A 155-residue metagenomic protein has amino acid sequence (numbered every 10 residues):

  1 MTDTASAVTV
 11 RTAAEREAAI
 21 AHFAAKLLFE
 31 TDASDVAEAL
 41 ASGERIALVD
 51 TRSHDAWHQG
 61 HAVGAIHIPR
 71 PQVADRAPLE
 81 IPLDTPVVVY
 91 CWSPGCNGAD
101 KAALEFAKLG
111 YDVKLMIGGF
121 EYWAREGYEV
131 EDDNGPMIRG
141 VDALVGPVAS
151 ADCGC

Functional and structural regions predicted by a protein language model:
M1-L48, R52-Q59, D132-C155: Flexible, polar/low-complexity N-terminal or interdomain linker segments that lie immediately upstream of folded
A37, A77-P78: Short hydrophobic/charged patches on amphipathic alpha-helices used for structural packing and interfaces
G43-L48, V63-G64, P86, D112: Short active-site oxyanion
W57-V63, W123: Short loop/helix-cap segments at secondary-structure boundaries that form the rim of catalytic
H61, A77, G127: Short, flexible helix/strand-to-coil boundary loops that buttress conserved ligand/catalytic motifs in alpha/beta
I66, L83-D84, V130-N134: Short, hinge-like loop/turn segments at secondary-structure boundaries
I68-R76: Glycine-rich, highly charged phosphate/nucleotide-binding loops
P78-A124: Catalytic cysteine-centered active loop of the rhodanese-like fold, especially the PTP/DSP P-loop
